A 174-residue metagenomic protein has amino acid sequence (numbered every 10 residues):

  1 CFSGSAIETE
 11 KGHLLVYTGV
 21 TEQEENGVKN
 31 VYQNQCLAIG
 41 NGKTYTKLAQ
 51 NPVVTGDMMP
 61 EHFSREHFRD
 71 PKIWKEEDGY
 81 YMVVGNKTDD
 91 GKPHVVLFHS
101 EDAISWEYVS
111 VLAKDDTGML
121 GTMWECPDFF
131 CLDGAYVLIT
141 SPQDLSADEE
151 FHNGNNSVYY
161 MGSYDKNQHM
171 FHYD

Functional and structural regions predicted by a protein language model:
C1-D70, K75-L120, C131-D174: Beta-rich carbohydrate-recognition and catalytic domains
E125-P127: Functional cores that coordinate and move charged inorganic groups
